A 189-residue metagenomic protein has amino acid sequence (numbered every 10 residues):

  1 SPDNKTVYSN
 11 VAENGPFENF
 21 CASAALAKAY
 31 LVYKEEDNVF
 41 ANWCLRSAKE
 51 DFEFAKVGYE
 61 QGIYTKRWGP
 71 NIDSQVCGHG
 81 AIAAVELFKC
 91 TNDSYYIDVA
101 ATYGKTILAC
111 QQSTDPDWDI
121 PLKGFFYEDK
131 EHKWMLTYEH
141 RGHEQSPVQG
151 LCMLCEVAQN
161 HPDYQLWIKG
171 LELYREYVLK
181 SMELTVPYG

Functional and structural regions predicted by a protein language model:
S1-G189: Glycan-recognition and catalytic cores of secretory/periplasmic carbohydrate-active enzymes
